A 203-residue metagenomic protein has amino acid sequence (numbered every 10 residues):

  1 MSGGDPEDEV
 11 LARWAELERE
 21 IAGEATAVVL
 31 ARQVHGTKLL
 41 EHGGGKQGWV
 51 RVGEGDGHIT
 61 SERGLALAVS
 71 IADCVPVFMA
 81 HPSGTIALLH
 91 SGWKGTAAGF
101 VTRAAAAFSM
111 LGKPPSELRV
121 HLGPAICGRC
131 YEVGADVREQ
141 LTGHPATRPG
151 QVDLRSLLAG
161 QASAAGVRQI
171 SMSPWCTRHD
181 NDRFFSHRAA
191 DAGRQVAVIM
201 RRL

Functional and structural regions predicted by a protein language model:
M1-L203: Active-site microenvironment for binding and transforming phosphate-containing groups
